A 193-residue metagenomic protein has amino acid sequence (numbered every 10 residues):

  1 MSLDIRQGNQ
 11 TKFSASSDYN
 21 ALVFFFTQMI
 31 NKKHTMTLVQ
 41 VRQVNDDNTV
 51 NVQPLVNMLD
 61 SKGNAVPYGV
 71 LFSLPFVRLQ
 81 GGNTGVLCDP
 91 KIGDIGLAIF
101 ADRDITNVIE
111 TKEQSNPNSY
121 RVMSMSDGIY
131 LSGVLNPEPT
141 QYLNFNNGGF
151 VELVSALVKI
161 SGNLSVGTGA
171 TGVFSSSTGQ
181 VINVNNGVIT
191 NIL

Functional and structural regions predicted by a protein language model:
S2-L157: Hydrophobic packing positions characteristic of elongated beta-solenoid/beta-helix-type spike/fiber shafts
E152-L193: Intrinsic low-complexity, repeat-rich intrinsically disordered segments enriched in small/flexible residues
